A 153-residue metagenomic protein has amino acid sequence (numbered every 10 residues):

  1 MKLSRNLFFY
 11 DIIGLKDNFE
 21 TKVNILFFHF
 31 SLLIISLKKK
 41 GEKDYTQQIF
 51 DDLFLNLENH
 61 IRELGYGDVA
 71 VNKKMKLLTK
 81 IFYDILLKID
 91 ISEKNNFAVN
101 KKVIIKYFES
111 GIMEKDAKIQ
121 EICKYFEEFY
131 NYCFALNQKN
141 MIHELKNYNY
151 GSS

Functional and structural regions predicted by a protein language model:
M1-I25, I35-S153: Surface/interface-facing alpha-helical segments and adjacent flexible terminal/loop regions used for partner/assembly
L32: Active-site alpha-helical segments that house and flank conserved acidic catalytic motifs for diphosphate chemistry
